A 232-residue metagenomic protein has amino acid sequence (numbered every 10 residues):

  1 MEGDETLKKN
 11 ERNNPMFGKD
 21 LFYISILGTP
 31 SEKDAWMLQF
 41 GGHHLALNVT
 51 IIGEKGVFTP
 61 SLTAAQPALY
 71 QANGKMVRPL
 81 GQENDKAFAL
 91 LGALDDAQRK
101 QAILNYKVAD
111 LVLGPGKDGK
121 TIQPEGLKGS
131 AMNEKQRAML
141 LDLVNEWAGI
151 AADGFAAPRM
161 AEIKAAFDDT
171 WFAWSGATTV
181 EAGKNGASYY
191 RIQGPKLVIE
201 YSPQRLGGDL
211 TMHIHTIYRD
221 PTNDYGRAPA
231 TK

Functional and structural regions predicted by a protein language model:
M1-L80, N84-K232: A cross-kingdom marker for long, charged
